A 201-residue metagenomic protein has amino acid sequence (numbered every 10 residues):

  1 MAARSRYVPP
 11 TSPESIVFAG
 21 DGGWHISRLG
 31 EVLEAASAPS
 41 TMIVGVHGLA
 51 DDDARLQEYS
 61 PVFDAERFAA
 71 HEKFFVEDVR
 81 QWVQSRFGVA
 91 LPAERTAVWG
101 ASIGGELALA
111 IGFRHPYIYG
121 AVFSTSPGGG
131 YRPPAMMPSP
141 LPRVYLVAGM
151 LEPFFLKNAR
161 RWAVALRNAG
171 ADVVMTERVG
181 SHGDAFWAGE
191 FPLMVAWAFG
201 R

Functional and structural regions predicted by a protein language model:
M1-R201: Non-catalytic cap/lid and distal C-terminal segments of serine-dependent acyl enzymes
